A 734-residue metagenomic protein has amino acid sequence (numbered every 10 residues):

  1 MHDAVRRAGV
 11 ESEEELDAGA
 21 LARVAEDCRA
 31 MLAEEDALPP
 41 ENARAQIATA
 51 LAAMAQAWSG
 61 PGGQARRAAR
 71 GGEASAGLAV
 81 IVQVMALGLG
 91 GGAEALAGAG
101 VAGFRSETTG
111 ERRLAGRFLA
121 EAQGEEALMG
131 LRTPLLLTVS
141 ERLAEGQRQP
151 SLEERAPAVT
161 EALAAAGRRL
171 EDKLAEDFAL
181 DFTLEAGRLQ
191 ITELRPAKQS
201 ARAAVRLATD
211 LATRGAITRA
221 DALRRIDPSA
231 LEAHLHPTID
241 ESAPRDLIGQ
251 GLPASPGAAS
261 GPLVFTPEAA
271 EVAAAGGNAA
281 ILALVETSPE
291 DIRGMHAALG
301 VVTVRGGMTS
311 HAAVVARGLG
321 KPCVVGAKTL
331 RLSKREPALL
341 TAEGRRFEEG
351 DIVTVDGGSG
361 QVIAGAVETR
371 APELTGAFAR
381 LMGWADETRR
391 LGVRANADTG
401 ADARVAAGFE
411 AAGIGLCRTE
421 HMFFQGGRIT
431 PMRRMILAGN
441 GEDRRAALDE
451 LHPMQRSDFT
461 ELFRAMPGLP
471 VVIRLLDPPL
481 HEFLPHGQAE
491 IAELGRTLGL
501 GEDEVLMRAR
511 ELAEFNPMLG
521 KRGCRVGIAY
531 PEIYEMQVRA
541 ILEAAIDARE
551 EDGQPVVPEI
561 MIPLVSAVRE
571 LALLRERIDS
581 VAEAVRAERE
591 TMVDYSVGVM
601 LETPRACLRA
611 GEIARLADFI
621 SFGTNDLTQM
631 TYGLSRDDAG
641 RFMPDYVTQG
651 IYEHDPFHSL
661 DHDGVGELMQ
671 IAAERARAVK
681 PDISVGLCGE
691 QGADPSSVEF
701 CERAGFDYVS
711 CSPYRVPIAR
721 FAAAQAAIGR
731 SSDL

Functional and structural regions predicted by a protein language model:
M1-A243, V272, N278-I281, S288-R293 (+12 more regions): Nucleotide/phosphate-binding sheet-loop regions of phosphoryl- and nucleotidyl-transfer enzymes
I81, V264, I281-L284, V302 (+3 more regions): Structural motif
F182, E348-N396, D402: C-terminal domain-closing interface element
L184, P196, L284, V355-G357 (+5 more regions): Flexible glycine-/small-residue-rich
R188-Q190, S288-H296, V302, M308-V315 (+7 more regions): Glycine-rich phosphate/ribose-binding loops and adjacent secondary-structure elements that form binding surfaces
A216-A297, Q361-V367, F378, M382-D386 (+1 more regions): Protease-associated
L299-T303, L319-G326, I491, D637-G640 (+1 more regions): A glycine- and small-aliphatic-rich helix-loop capping segment at beta-alpha/alpha-beta transitions that lines
L374-A377, W384-L734: Conserved alpha/beta-domain cores
